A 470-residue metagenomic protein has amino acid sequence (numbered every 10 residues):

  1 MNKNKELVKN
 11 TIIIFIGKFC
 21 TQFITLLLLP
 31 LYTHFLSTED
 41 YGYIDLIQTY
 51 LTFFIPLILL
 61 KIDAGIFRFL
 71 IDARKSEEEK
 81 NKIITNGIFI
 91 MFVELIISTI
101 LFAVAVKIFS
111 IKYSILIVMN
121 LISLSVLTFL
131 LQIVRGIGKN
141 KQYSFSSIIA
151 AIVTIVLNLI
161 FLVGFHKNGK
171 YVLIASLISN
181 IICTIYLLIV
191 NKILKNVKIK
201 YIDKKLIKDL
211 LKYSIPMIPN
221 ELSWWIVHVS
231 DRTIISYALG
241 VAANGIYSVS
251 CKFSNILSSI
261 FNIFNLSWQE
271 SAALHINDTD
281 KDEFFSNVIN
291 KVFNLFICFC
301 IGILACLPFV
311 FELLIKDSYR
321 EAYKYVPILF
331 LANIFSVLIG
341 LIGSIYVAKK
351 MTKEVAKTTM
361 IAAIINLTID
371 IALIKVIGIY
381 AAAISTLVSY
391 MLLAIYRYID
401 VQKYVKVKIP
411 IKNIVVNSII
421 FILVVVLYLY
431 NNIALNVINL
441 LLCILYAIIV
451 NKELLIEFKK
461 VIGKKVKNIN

Functional and structural regions predicted by a protein language model:
M1-K3, L7, I115, G169-S176 (+5 more regions): Interhelical loop/hinge segments that connect adjacent transmembrane helices in multipass membrane
N4, F69-D72, S123-S147, F330-I361 (+1 more regions): Membrane-interface junctions at transmembrane-helix termini in multi-pass inner-membrane proteins
N4-D63, T99, N120, A150-I155 (+2 more regions): Signature of the first transmembrane helix
N10-T25, A150, V172-N191, K204-L274 (+2 more regions): Transmembrane helical elements of multi-pass membrane transporters/channels
F19, F23, I58-L59, A64 (+5 more regions): Alpha-helical transmembrane segments of multi-pass membrane transport and lipid-handling proteins
L29, I58-K75, S250, S254-N290 (+1 more regions): Helix-loop junctions and terminal segments of transmembrane helices in multi-pass membrane transport/translocation
F145-I193, M360-I365, I379-D400, L440-C443: Hydrophobic alpha-helical transmembrane segments
V407, L427-N470: Membrane-proximal transmembrane or re-entrant/amphipathic helices at the cytosolic face
